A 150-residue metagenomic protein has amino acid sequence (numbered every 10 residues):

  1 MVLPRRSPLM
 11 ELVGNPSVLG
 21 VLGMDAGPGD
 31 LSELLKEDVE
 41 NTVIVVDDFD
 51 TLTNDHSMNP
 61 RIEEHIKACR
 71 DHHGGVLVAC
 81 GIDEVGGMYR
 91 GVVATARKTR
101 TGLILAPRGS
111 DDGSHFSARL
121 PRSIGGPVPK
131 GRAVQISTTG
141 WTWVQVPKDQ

Functional and structural regions predicted by a protein language model:
M1-R97: P-loop NTPase catalytic phosphate-binding loop
L12, N41-T42, A79-C80, G87-Q150: Phosphate-binding and hydrolysis-coupling loops of NTP-dependent motor/remodeling domains
